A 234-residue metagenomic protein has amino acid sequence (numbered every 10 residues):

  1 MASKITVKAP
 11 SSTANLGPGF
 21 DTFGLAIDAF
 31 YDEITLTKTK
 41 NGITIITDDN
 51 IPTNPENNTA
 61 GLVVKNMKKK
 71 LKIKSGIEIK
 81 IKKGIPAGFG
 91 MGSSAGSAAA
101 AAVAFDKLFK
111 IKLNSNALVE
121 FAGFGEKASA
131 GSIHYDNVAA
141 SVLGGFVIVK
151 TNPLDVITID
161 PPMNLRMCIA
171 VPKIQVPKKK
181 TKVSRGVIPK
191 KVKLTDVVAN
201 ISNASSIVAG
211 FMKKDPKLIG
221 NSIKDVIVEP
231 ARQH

Functional and structural regions predicted by a protein language model:
M1-F89, K107-S115, L143-G144: ATP-binding N-lobe of GHMP and related small-molecule kinases
S11, A29, K40, V171-V176 (+1 more regions): Glycine-rich beta-alpha junction loops
G24, P52-N58, V192-A199, A231-Q233: Active-site pocket-shaping loop/turn-to-helix segments
K74-L154: Gly/Ser-rich oxyanion-binding loop with an adjacent helix/lid that shapes the negatively charged ligand pocket
G76, S132-Y135, V197, K214-G220: Flexible, glycine/charged-enriched surface loops at secondary-structure junctions
V147-I157, P172-G210: Anionic-ligand binding region
D155-R166: Acidic/histidine-enriched ion/cofactor-binding microenvironments in catalytic or ligand-binding pockets
F211-H234: Glycine-rich, charge-dense phosphate/pyrophosphate-binding loop(s) and the adjacent flexible "lid"/catalytic subdomain
